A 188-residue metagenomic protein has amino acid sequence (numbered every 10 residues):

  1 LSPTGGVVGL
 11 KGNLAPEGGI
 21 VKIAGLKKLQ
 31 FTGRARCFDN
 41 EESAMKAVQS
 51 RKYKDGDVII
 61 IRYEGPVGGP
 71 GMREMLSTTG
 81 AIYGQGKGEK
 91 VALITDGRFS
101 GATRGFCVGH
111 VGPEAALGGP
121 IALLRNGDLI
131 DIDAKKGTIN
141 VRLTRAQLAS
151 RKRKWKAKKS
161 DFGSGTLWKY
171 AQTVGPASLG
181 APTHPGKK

Functional and structural regions predicted by a protein language model:
L1-K188: Feature captures the catalytic cores and cofactor-binding loops of soluble hydro-lyases/lyases that act on carboxylate
